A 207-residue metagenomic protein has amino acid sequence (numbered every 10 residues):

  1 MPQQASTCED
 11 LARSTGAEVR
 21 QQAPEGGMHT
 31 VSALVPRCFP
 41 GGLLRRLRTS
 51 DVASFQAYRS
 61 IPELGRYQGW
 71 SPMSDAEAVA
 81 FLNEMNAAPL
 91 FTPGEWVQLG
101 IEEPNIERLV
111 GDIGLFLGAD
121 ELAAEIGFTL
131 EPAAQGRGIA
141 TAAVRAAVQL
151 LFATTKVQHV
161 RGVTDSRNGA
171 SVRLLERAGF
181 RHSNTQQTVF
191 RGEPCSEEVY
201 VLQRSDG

Functional and structural regions predicted by a protein language model:
M1-R66, Q98-G207: Acyl-donor (CoA/ACP) binding surface of acyl/acetyltransferases
E63-N86, V97-L99: Conserved GNAT-fold acetyl-CoA-binding loop/helix
N86-A88, Q187: Short beta-turn/strand-loop junction motif enriched in small, turn-promoting residues
P89-G94: Short loop/turn motifs at secondary-structure junctions and domain boundaries
